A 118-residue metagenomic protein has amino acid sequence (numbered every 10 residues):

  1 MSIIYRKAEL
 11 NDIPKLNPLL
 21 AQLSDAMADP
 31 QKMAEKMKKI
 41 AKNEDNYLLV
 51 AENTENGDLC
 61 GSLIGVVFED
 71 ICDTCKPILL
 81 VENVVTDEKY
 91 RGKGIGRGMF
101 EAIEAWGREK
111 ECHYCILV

Functional and structural regions predicted by a protein language model:
M1-N11: Conserved N-terminal entry element of GNAT/NAT acetyltransferase domains
L16, L20: Hydrophobic pocket/interface hotspot
M27-L49: Active-site rim helix/loop that mediates acceptor-substrate recognition in acyltransferases
M27-Q31, T74-C75, K93: Non-catalytic, surface-exposed connector residues within folded enzymatic/regulatory domains
V50, D58-V67, L80, V85: Conserved beta-strand in the GNAT
E69-V81, R91, H113: A conserved beta-turn-beta hairpin within the catalytic core of GNAT-like acetyltransferases that forms part
T86, G92-A105: Conserved acetyl-CoA-binding loop-helix of GNAT-fold acetyltransferases
F100, G107-V118: Conserved GNAT acetyl-CoA-binding A-motif
